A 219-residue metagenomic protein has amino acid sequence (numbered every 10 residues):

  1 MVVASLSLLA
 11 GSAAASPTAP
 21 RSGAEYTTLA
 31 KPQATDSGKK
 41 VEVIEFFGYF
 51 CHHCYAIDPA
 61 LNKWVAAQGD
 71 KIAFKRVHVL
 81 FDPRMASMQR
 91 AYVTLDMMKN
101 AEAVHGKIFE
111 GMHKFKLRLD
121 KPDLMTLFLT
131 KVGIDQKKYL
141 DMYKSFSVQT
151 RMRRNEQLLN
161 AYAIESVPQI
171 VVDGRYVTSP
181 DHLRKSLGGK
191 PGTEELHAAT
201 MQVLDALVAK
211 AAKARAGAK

Functional and structural regions predicted by a protein language model:
M1-A86, L204-K219: Extracytoplasmic thiol/disulfide redox context detector
L6, A101-G106, K138-M142: Long, low-complexity, intrinsically disordered polar/charged segments
A30-Q33, P83, D123, P168 (+1 more regions): Solvent-exposed, flexible loop/coil residues
Y49-H53, L80-R84, E110-F115, S145-V148 (+1 more regions): Solvent-exposed loop/turn segments at secondary-structure junctions within structured extracellular/periplasmic domains
D58-V65, M88-Y92, H105, P122 (+3 more regions): Extracytoplasmic/secreted envelope proteins and their assembly/folding machinery, especially bacterial periplasmic
G69-M97, E102-T130: Structural microenvironment flanking redox-active thiols in thiol-disulfide oxidoreductases
V132-K219: C-terminal cap of thioredoxin/glutaredoxin-like
